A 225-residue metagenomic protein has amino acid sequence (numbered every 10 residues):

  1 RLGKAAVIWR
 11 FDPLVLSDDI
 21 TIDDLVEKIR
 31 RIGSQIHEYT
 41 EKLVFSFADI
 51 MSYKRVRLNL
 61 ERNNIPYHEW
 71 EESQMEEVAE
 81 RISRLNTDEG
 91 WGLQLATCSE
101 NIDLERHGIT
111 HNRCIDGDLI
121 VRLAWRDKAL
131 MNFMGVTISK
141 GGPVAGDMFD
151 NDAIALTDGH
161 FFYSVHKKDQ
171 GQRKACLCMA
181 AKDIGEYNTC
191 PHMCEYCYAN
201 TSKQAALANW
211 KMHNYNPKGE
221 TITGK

Functional and structural regions predicted by a protein language model:
R1-R81: Conserved AdoMet/S-adenosylmethionine-binding subsite of the radical SAM
H37, T87, Y198-S202: Hydrophobic/aromatic-lined pockets within catalytic cores
S46, C98, N200: Conserved residues at the C-terminal ends of beta-strands
I50, I102-D103, S202-K203: Short Gly/Pro-enriched loop/turn and capping motifs at secondary-structure junctions
E72-K174: A C-terminal junction/extension of Radical SAM enzymes
R173-S202: Local cysteine-cluster metal-coordination motifs and their immediate loop/turn environment, predominantly Fe-S cluster
K203, L207, N214-K225: Short Fe-S-cluster ligation motifs
